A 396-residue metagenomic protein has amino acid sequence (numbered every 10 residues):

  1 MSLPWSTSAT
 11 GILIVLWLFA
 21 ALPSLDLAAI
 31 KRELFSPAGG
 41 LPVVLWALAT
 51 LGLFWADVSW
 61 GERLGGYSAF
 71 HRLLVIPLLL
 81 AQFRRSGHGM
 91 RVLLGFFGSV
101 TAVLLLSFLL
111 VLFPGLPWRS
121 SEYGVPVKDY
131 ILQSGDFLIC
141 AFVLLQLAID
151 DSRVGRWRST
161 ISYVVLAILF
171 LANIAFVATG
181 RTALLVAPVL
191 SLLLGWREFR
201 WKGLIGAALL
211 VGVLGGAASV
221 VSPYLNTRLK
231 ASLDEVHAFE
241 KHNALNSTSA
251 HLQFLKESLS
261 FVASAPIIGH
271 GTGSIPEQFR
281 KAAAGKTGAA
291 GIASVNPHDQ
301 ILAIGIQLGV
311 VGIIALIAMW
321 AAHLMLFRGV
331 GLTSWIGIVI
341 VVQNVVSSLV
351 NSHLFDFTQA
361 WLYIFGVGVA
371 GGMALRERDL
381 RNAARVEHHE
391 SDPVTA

Functional and structural regions predicted by a protein language model:
M1-E62, R84-L94, L147-I161, K202-A208 (+1 more regions): Transmembrane signal-anchor hairpin modules in multi-pass inner-membrane enzymes, especially those that act on
M1-W17, I30-S36, W46-L73, Q82-R91 (+3 more regions): Interfacial transmembrane-helix termini
T10-A21, G65-P77, L132-A148, T182-L194 (+2 more regions): Hydrophobic core segments of transmembrane alpha-helices in multi-pass, intramembrane catalytic enzymes
V15-L22, F142, M319, G337-V345 (+2 more regions): Transmembrane alpha-helices of multi-pass inner-membrane enzymes
L78, H88-R119, K128-F199, G206-V211 (+3 more regions): Alpha-helical transmembrane segments of multi-pass inner-membrane proteins
E198-H242, N246, K256-S264, T272: A membrane-periplasm/extracellular boundary helix in multi-pass inner-membrane enzymes that assemble envelope glycans
K241-K256, S264, I268-L308: Long extracytoplasmic/lumenal interhelical loops at the membrane interface of multi-pass membrane proteins
Q307-V342: Hydrophobic transmembrane alpha-helices and their immediate junctions
